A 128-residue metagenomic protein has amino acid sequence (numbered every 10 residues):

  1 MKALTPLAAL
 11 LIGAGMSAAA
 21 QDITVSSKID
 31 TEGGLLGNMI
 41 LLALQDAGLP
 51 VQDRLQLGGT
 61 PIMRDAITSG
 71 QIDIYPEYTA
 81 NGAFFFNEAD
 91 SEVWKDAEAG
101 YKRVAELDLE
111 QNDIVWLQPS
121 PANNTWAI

Functional and structural regions predicted by a protein language model:
A3-A20: Gram-negative bacterial Sec-dependent N-terminal signal peptides
Q21-D22, Q45-L55: A local structural motif
D22-I40, Q56-G59: Extracytoplasmic "Venus flytrap"
T24-S26, A66, A127: Soluble periplasmic/extracytoplasmic beta-strand elements of cell-envelope proteins
E32-M39, D46, I62, A66 (+2 more regions): Extracytoplasmic/secreted proteins, especially bacterial periplasmic and envelope-associated proteins
A43, P61-I72, E88-D90: Short helices/loops that flank or line small-molecule/ion binding pockets
Q56-T60, G70-A83, G100-Y101: Beta->alpha turn/N-cap motifs
T79-I128: Contiguous mixed-secondary-structure segments that line small-molecule binding/active-site clefts of soluble domains
